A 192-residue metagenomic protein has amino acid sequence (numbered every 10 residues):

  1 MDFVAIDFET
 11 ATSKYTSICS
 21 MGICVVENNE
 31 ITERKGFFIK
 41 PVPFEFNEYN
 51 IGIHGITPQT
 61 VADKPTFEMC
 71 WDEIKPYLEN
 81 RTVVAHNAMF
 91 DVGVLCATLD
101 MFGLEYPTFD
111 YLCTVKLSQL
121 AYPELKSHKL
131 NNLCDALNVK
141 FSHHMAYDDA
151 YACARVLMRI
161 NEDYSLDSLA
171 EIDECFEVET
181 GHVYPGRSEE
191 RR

Functional and structural regions predicted by a protein language model:
M1-T108, P123-E124, L130-H144: Conserved non-catalytic scaffold segment of RNase H-like nuclease domains
F8-T10, T114, C153: Ser/Thr-centric signal marking residues that sit in or immediately flank functional binding/regulatory motifs
L95, L117, C153-L157: Buried hydrophobic packing segments
E105-S118: Conserved beta-strand -> loop -> alpha-helix junction used to position metal-binding or nucleic-acid-contacting
T114, L133, E171-E174: Residue-level recognition of specific faces of alpha-helices
M145-R159: Acidic, divalent-metal-coordinating active-site segment for phosphoryl/phosphodiester hydrolysis, typified by short
V156-R192: Acidic two-metal-ion nuclease catalytic site recognized across multiple nuclease folds, prominently DnaQ/RNase D-T
